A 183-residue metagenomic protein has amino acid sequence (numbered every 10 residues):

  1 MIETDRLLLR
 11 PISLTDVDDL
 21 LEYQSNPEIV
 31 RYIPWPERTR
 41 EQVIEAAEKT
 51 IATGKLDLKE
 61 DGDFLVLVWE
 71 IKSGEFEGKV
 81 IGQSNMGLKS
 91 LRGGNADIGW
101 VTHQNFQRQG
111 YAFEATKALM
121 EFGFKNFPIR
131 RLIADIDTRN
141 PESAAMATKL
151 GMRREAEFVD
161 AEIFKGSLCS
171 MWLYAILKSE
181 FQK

Functional and structural regions predicted by a protein language model:
M1-N105, F122, K165-K183: GNAT-family acyltransferases
L8, R130-R131: Structural signature of beta-strand start/N-cap positions in the alpha/beta core of ABC transporter nucleotide-binding
P27-E28, F127, G151: Structural motif
P34, D137-T138: Short amphipathic helical patch at the helix-1/turn junction of helix-turn-helix
T39, R139, E162: Positions that flank functional sites
W100-T102, R108-K125, P141-K149: Conserved acetyl-CoA-binding loop-helix of GNAT-fold acetyltransferases
I133-D135, R153-M171: Conserved catalytic-core motifs of GNAT/GCN5-like acyltransferases
